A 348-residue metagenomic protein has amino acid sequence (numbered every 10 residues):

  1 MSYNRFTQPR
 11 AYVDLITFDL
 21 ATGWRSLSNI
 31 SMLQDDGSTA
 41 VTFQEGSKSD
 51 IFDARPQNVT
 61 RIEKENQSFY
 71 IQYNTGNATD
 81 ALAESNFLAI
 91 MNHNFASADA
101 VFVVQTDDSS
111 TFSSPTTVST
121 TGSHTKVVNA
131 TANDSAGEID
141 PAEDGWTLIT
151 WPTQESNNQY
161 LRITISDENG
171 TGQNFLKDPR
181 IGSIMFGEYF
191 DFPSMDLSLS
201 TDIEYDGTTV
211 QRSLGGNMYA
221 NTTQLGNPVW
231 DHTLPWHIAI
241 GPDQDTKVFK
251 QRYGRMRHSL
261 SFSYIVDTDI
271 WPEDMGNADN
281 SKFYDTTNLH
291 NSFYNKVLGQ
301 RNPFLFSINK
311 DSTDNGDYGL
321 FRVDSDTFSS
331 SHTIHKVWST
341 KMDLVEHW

Functional and structural regions predicted by a protein language model:
M1-S68, A81-A83, F87-D99, S110-N158 (+1 more regions): Extracellular/virion structural assembly segments
Q67-G76: General structural concept
V101-Q105: Beta-strand signatures of extracellular beta-sandwich domains
